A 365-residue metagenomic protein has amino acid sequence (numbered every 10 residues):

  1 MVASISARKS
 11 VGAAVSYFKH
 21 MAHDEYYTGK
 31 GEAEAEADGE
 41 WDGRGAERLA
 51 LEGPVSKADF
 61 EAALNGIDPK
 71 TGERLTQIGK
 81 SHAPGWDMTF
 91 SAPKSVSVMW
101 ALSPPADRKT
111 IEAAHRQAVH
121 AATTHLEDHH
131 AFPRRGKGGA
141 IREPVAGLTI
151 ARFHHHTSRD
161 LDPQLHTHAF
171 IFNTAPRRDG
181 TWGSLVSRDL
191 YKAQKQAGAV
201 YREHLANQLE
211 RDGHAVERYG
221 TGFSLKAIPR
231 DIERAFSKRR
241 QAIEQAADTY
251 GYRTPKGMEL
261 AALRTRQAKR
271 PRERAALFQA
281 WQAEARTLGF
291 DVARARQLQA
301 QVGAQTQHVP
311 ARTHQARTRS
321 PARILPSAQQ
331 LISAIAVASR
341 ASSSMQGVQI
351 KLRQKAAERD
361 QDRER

Functional and structural regions predicted by a protein language model:
M1-R340, V348-E364: Intrinsically disordered, flexible peripheral segments
